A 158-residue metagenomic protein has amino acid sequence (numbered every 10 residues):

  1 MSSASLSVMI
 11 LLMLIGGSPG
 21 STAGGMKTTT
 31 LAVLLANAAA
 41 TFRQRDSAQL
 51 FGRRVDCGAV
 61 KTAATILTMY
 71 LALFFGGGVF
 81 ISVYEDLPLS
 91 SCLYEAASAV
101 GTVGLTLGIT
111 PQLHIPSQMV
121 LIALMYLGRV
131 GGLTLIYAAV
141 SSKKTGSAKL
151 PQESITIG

Functional and structural regions predicted by a protein language model:
M1-G158: Membrane-proximal intracellular helices of multi-pass ion channels
